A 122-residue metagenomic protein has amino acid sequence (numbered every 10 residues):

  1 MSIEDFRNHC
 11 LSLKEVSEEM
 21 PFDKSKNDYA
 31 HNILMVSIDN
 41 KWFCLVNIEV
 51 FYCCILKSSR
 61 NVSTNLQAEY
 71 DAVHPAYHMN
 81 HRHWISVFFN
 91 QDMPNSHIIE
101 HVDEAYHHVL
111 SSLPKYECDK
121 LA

Functional and structural regions predicted by a protein language model:
M1-A122: Charge-dense, helix-prone N-terminal extensions
